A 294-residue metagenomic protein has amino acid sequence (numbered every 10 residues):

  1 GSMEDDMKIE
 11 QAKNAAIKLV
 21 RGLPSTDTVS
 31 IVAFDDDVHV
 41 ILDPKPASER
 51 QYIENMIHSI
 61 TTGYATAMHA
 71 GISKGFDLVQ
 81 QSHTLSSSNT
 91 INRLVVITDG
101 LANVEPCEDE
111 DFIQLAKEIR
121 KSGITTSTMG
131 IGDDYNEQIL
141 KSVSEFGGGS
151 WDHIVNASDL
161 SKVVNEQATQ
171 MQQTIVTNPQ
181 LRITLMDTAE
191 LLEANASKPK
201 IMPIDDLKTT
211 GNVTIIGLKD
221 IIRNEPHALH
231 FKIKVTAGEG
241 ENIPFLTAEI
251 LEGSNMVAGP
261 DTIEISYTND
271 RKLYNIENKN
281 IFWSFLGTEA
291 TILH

Functional and structural regions predicted by a protein language model:
G1-Q180, T236-G240: Exposed acidic/Ser/Thr-rich ligand/metal-binding surfaces
T177-H294: An acidic, Ser/Thr-enriched
